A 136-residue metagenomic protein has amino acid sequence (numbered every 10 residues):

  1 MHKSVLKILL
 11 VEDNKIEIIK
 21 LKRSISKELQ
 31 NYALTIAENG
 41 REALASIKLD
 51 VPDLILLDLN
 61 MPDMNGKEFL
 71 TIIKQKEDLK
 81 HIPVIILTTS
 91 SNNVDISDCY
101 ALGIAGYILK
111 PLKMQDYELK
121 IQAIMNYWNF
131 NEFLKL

Functional and structural regions predicted by a protein language model:
V5-E17, L21-I25, I55: Conserved acidic segment of CheY-like receiver
I36-L54, E118: Acidic, metal-coordinating helix/loop segments flanking the phosphotransfer/catalytic sites of two-component signaling
D58, T88: Active-site residues of response regulator receiver
M61-M64: Receiver (REC) domain active-site loop signature in two-component systems and cognate sites in sensor histidine kinases
A105: Short, glycine/charged-rich "phosphate-handling" switch motifs in NTP-dependent and phosphotransfer domains
L112-Q122: C-terminal output helix
N126-L136: CheY-like receiver
